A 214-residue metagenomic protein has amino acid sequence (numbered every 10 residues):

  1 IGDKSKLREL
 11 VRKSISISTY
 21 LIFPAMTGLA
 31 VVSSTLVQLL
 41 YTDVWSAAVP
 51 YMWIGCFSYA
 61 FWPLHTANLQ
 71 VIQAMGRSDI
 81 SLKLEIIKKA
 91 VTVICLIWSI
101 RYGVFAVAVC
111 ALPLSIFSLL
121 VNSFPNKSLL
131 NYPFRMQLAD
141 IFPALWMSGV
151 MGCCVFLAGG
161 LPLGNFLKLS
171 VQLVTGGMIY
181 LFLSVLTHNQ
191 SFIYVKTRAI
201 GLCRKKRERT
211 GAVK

Functional and structural regions predicted by a protein language model:
I1-I86, A212: Specific pore-lining/lateral-gate transmembrane helices of multi-pass inner-membrane transport and insertion machines
T27, V31-T35, L40, A67 (+7 more regions): Transmembrane alpha-helix boundary/anchor motif
V31, P50-G76, I80-S128, Q172-G177: Short runs within selected transmembrane alpha-helices of multi-pass transporters and secretion channels
V32-V37, Y41-W45, G76-R77, S99-V104 (+3 more regions): Short helix-capping/hinge motifs at transmembrane helix termini and TM-loop junctions
A47-Y51, G103, V107, M136 (+3 more regions): Residue-level signature of transmembrane alpha-helical entry/exit and packing/kink sites in multi-pass membrane
E85-I94, I141-M151, R204-R207: Small-residue-rich segments of transmembrane alpha-helices in multi-pass membrane proteins, especially helix faces
V93-I97, S148-L163: Hydrophobic alpha-helical transmembrane segments in multi-pass integral membrane proteins
F124-F134, I141, V155-K214: Membrane-proximal transmembrane or re-entrant/amphipathic helices at the cytosolic face
